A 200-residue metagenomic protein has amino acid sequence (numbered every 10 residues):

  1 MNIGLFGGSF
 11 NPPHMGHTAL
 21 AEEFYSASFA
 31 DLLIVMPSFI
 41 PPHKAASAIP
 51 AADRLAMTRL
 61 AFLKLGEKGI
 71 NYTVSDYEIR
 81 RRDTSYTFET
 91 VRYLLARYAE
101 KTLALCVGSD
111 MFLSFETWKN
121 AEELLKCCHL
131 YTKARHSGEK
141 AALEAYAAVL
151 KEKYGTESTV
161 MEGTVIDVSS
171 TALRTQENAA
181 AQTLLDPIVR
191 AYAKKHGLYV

Functional and structural regions predicted by a protein language model:
M1-V200: Nucleotidyltransferase catalytic core that binds NTPs
